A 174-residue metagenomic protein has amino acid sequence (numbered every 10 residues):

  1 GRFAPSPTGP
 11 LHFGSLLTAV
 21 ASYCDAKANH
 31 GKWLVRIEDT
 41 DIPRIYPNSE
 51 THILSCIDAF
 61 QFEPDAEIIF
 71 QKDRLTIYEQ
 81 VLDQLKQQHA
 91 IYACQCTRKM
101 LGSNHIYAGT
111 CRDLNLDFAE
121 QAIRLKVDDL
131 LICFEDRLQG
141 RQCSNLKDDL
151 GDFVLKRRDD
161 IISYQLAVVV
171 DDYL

Functional and structural regions predicted by a protein language model:
G1-H105: N-terminal Rossmann-like or analogous alpha/beta NTP/dinucleotide-binding catalytic cores that position adenine
A93-L174: Active-site cores that bind ATP or allylic diphosphates and position pyrophosphate for catalysis
